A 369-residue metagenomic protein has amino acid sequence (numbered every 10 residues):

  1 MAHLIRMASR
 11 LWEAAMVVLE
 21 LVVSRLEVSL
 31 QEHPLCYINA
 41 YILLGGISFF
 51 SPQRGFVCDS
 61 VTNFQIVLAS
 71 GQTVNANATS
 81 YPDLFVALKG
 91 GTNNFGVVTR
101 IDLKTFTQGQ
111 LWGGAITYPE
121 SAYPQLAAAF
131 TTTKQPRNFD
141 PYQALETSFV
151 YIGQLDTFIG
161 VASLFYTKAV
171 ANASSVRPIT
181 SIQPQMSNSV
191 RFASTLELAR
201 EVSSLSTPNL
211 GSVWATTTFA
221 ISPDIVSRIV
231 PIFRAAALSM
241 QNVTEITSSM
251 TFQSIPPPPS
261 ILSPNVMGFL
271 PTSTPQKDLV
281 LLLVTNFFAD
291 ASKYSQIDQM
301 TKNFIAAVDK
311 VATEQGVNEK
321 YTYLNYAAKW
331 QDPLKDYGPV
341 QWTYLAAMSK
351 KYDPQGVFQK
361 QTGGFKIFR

Functional and structural regions predicted by a protein language model:
M1-R369: Soluble FAD-dependent oxygen oxidases
